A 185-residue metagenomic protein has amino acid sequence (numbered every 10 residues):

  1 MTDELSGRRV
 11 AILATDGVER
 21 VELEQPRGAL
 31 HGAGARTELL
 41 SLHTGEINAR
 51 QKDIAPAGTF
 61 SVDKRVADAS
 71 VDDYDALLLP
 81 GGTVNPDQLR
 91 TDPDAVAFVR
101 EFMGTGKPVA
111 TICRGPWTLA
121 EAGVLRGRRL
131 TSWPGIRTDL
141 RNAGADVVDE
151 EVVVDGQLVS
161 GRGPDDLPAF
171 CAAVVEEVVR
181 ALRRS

Functional and structural regions predicted by a protein language model:
M1-T105, V109, W117-R129, R137-S185: Extended, subdomain-level signal for the structured scaffold at the beginning of enzyme domains
C113: Catalytic nucleophile serine of serine hydrolases, specifically the conserved "nucleophile elbow" pentapeptide
